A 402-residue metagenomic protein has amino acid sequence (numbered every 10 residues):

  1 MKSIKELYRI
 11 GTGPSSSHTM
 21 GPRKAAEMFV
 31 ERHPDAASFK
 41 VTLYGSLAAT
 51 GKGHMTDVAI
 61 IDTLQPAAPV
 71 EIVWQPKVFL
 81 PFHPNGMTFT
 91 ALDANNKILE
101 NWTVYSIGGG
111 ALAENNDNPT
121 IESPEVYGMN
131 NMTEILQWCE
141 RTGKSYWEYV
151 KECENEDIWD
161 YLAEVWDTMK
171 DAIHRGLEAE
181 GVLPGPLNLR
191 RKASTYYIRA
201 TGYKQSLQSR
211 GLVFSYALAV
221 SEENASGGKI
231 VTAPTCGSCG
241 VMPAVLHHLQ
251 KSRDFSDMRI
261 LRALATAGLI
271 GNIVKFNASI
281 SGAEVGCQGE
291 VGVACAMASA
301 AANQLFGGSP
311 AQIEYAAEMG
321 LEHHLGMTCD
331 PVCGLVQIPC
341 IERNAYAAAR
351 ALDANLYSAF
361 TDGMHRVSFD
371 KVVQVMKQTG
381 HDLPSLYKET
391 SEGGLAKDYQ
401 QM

Functional and structural regions predicted by a protein language model:
Y8, L43-A49, P76-V78, L264-G271 (+1 more regions): Acidic, glycine-rich active-site loops and adjacent beta-strand->loop/helix elements that engage anionic groups
Y8-A26, S226-V245, C287-C295: Conserved phosphate/anionic-ligand binding catalytic regions in large, soluble enzymes, centered on
I10-G11, S281-G286, P331-C340: Short beta-alpha connecting loops at secondary-structure transitions that line or flank enzyme active sites
T19-R32, P243-D254, S299-G307: Alpha-helical support elements that line or immediately flank enzyme active sites and cofactor-binding pockets
P69-Y203, G211-L212: C-terminal regulatory domains involved in ligand/effector binding and gene-expression control
K170-G282, G286, G394-M402: Accessory "access/gating" subregions that flank catalytic or transport cores
S215, A219, G240-Q250, A265-I273 (+3 more regions): Contiguous, well-ordered alpha-helical segments that form the cores/surfaces of helical PPI scaffolds
A302-M402: Functionally critical mobile loop/hinge segments
